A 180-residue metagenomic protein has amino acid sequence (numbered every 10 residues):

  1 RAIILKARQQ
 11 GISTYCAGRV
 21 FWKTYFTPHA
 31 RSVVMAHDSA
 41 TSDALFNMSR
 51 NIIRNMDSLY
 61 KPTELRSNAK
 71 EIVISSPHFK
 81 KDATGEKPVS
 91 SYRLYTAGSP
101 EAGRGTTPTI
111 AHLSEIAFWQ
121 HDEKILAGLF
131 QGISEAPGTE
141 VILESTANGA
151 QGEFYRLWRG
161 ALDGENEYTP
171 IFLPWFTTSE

Functional and structural regions predicted by a protein language model:
R1-E180: Phosphate/NTP-binding elements of NTP-utilizing enzymes
